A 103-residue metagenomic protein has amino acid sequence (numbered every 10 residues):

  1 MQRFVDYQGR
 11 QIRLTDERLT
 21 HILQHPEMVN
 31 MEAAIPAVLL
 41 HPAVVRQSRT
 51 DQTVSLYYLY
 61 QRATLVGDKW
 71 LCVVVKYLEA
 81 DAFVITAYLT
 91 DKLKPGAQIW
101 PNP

Functional and structural regions predicted by a protein language model:
M1-P103: Ribonuclease/tRNase effector modules and their secretory precursors
